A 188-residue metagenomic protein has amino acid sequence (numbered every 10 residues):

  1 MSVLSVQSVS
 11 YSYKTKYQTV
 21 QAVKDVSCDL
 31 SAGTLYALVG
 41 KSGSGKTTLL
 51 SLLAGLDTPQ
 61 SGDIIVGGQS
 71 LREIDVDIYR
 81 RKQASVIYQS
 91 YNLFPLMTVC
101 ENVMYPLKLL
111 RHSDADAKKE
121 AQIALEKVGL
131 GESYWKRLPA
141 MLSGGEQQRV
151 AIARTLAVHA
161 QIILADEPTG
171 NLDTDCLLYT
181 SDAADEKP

Functional and structural regions predicted by a protein language model:
V39-K41: The feature captures the beta-strand-to-loop junction immediately N-terminal to the Walker
A54: Helix-to-loop junction immediately C-terminal to a conserved catalytic motif
G62-S70: Conserved ABC transporter NBD signature motif
A115-S133: Conserved ABC ATPase "signature" region
L138-L142, E146-Q148: Conserved ABC ATPase signature
H159: Conserved catalytic motifs of ABC-family nucleotide-binding domains
Y179-P188: Single conserved hydrophobic/aromatic residue that forms the stacking wall/gate of nucleotide- or nucleobase-binding
